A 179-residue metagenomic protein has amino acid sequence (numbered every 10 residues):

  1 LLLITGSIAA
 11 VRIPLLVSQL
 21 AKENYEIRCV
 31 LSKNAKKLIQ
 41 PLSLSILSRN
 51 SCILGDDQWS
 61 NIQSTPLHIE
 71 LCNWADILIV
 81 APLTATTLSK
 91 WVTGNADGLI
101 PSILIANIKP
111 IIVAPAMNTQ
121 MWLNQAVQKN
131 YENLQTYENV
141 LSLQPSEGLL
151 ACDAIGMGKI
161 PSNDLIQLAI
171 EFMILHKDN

Functional and structural regions predicted by a protein language model:
L1-I112, N118-N179: A cross-family phosphate/adenosyl-ligand binding-site feature
